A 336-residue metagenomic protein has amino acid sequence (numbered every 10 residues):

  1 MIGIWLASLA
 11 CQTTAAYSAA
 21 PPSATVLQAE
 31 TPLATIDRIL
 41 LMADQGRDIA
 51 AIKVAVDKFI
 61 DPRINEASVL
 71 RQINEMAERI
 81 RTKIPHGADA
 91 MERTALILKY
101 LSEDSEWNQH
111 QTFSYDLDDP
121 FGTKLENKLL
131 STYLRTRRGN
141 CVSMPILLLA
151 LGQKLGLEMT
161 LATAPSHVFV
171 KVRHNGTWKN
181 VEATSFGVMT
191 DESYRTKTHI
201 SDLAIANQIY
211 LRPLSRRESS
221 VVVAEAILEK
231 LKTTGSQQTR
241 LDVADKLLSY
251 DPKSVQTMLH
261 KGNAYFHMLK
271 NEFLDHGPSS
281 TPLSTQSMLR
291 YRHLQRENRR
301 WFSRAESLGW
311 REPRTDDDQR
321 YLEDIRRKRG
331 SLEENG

Functional and structural regions predicted by a protein language model:
M1-Q12: Bacterial N-terminal signal peptides
T14-G336: A structural boundary/capping signal
